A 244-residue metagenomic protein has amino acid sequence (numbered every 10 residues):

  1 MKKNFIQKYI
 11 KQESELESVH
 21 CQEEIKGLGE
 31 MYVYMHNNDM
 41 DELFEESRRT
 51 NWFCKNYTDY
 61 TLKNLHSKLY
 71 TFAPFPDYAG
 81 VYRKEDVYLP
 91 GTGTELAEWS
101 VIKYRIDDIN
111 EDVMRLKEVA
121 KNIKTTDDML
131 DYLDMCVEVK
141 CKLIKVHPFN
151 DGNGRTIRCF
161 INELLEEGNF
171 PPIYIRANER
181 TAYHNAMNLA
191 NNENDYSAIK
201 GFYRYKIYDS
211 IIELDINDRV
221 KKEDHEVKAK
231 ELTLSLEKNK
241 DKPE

Functional and structural regions predicted by a protein language model:
M1-D151, R155-E244: FIC/Doc superfamily catalytic core
